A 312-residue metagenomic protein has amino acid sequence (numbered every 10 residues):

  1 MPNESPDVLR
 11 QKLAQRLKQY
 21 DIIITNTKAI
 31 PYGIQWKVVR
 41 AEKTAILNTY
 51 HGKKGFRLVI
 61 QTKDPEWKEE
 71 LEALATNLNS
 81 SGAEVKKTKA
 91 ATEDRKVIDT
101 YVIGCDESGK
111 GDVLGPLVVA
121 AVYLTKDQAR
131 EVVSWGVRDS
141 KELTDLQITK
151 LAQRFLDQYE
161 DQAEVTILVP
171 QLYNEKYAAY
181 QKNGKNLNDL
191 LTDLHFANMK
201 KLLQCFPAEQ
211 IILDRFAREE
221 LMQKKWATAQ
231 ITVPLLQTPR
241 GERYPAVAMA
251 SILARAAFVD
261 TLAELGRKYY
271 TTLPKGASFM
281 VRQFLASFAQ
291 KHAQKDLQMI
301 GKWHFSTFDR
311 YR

Functional and structural regions predicted by a protein language model:
M1-R312: RNase H-like, Mg2+-dependent phosphodiesterase core, and more generally RNA phosphate-backbone-engaging helix-loop
